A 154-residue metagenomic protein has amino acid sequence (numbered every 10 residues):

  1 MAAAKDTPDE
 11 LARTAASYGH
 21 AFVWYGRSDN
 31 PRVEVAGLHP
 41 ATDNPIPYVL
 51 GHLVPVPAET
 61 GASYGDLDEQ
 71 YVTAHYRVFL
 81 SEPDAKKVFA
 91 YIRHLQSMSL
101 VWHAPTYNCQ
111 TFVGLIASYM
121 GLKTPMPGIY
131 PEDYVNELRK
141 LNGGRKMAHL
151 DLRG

Functional and structural regions predicted by a protein language model:
M1-T73: Glycine-rich catalytic cores of cysteine/serine-nucleophile enzymes that process amide/ester linkages in cell-envelope
P8-A12, Q70-L80, L95-H103: Second-shell loop/turn segments in exported
S17, P83, N108: Short, well-structured alpha-helical interface segments that form or flank functional binding sites
R27-N30, V78-A85: A short, structured loop/turn motif at beta-sheet edges
P55-G65, F79-S81, R145-G154: Short, highly charged low-complexity linear segments
K86-G154: Activation targets extended, charge/polar-rich intrinsically disordered C-terminal tails
